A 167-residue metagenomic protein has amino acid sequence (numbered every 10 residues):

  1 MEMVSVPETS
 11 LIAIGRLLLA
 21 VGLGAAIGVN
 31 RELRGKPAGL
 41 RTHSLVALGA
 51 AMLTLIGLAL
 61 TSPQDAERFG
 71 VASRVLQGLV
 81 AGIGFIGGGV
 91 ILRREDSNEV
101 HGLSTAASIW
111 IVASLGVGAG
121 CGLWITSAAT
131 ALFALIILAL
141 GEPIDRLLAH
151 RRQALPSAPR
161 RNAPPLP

Functional and structural regions predicted by a protein language model:
M1-S73, C121-A129, L140-P143, P159-P167: Alpha-helical transmembrane segments and their membrane-interface boundaries that form or gate the permeation pathway
G24-A26, S108-G116: Hydrophobic, membrane-inserted alpha-helices
L58, L76-I86: Ligand-binding beta-strand-loop-alpha-helix segment within the catalytic cores of soluble metabolic enzymes
A81-G82, S104-W110: Hydrophobic alpha-helical membrane segments
L92, S114-G122: Hydrophobic alpha-helical transmembrane segments
R93-S104: Short, amphipathic, aromatic/basic-enriched membrane-interface segments that mark the entry/exit of transmembrane
L140-L155: Membrane-interfacial segments at transmembrane helix termini in multi-pass membrane proteins
